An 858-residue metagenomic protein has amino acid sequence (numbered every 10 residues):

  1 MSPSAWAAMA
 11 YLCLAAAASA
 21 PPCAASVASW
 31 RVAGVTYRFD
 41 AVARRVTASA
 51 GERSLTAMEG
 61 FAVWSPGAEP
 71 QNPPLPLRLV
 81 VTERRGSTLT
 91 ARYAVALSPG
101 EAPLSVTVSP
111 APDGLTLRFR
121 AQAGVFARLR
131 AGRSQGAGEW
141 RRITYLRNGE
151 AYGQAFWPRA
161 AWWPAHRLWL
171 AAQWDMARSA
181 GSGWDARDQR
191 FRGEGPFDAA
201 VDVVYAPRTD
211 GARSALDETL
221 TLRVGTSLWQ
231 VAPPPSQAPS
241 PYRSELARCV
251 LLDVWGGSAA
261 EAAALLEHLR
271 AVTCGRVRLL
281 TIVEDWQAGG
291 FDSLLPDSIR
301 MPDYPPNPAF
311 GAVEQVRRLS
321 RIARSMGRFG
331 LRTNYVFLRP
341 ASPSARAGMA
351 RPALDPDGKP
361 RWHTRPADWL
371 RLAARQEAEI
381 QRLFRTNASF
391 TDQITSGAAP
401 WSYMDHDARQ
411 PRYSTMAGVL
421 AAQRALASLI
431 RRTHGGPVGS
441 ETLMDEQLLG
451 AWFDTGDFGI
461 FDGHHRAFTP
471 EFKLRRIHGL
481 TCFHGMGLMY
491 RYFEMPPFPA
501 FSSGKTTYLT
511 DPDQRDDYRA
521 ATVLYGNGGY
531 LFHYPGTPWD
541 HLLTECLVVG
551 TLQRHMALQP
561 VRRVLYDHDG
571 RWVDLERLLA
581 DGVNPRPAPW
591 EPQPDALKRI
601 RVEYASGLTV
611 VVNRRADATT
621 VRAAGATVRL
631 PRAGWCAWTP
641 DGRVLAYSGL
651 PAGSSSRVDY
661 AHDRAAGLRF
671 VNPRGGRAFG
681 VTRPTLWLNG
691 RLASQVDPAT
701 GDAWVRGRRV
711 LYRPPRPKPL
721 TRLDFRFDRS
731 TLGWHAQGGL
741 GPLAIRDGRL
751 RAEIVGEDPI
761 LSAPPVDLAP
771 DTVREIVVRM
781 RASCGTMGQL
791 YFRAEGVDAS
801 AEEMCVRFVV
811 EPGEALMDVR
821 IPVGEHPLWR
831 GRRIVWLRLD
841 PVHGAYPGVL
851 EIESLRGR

Functional and structural regions predicted by a protein language model:
A7-A17: Bacterial N-terminal signal peptides
S26-S293, S298-A309, I322, M326-F329 (+8 more regions): Carbohydrate-recognition beta-sandwich/jelly-roll modules in extracellular/periplasmic carbohydrate-active proteins
V42, A48, M176-A177, G181 (+6 more regions): Active-site-proximal substrate-binding groove within the catalytic cores of carbohydrate-active enzymes
R120, R128-S134, D818-E853: Extracellular beta-strand ligand-recognition surfaces/modules
Q122-V125, R615-D617, A782-T786: Short proline/glycine-enriched turn/loop motifs at strand-loop junctions of beta-rich domains
A262-V283, S293-T391: Substrate-binding cleft of carbohydrate-active enzyme catalytic domains
P715-L740: Extracellular carbohydrate-recognition regions
G748-L828, G844-G848: Extracellular ligand-binding interfaces
